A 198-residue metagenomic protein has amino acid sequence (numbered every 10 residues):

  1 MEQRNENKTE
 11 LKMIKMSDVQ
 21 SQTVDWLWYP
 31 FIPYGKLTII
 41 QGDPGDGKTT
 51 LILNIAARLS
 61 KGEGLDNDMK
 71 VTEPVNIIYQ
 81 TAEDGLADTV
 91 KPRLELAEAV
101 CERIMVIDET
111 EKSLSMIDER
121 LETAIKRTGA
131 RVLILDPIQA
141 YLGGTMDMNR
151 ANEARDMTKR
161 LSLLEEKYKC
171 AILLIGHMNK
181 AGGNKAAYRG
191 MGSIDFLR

Functional and structural regions predicted by a protein language model:
M1-Q3: Interdomain "pre-motor" coupling segment immediately N-terminal to P-loop NTPase/helicase cores
N5-K8, I14-M16, Q22-T23, L27-Y29 (+4 more regions): Conserved inter-motif catalytic segment of the P-loop NTP-binding fold
I39-I40, G45, T49-T50, M69 (+3 more regions): Phosphate-binding/switch region of NTP-binding enzymes
L51, I55: Hydrophobic positions on the alpha1 helix immediately C-terminal to the Walker A/P-loop
S60: Gly/Ala-rich phosphate-binding loop of Rossmann-like dinucleotide-binding domains, activating on the conserved
